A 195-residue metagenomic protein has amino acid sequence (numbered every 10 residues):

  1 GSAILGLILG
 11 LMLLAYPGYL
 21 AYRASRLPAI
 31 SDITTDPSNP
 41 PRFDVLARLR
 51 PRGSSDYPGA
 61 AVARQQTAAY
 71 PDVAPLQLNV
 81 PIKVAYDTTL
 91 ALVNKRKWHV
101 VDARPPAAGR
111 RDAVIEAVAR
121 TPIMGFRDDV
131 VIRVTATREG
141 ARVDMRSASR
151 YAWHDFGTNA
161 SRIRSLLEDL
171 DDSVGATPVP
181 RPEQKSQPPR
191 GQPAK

Functional and structural regions predicted by a protein language model:
G1-G6, G10, Y16-K195: Ser/Thr-rich, low-complexity intrinsically disordered terminal regions
